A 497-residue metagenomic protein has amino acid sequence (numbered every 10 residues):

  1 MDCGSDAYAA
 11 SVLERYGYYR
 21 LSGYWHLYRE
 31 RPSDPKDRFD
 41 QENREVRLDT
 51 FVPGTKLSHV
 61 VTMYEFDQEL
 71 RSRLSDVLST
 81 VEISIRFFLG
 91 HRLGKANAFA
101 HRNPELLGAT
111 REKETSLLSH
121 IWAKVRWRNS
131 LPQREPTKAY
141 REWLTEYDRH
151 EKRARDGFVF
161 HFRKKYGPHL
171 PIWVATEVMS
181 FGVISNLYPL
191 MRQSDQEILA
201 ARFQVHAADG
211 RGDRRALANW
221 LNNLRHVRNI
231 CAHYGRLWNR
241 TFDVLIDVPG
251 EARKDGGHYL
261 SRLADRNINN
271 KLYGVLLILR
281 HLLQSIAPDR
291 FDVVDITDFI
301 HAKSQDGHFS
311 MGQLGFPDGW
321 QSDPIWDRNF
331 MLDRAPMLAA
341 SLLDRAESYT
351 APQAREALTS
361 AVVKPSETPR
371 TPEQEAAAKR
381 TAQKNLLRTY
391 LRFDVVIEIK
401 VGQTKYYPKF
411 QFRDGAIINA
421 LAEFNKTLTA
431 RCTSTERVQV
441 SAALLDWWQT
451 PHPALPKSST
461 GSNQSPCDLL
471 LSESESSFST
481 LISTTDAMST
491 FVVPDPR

Functional and structural regions predicted by a protein language model:
M1-H226, W238-S341, T381: Extended intrinsically disordered or low-complexity regions, especially N/C-terminal cytosolic tails and loops, rather
Y234: Acidic/aromatic/glycine-rich contiguous surface patches that form carbohydrate-binding/processing clefts and analogous
L332-R497: Non-transmembrane "mature" sequence context
